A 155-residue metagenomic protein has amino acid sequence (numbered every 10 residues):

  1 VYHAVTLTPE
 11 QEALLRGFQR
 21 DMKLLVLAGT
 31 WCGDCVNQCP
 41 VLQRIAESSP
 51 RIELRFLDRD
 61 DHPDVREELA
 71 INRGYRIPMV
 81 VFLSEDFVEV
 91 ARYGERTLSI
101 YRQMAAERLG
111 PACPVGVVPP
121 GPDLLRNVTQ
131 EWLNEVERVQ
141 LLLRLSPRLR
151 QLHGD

Functional and structural regions predicted by a protein language model:
V1-M22, R44-R51, E67-G74, V88-D155: Non-globular targeting/processing and membrane-anchoring segments
L25-A28, L42, P50-R66, R76 (+1 more regions): Thiol-based oxidoreductase modules, predominantly thioredoxin-like and allied folds used for disulfide exchange
T30-N37: Conserved redox-active cysteine motifs that mediate thiol-disulfide chemistry, especially di-cysteine Cys-X(1-2)-Cys
Q38, R59, E89: Functionally constrained cores in energy, signaling, and assembly domains
